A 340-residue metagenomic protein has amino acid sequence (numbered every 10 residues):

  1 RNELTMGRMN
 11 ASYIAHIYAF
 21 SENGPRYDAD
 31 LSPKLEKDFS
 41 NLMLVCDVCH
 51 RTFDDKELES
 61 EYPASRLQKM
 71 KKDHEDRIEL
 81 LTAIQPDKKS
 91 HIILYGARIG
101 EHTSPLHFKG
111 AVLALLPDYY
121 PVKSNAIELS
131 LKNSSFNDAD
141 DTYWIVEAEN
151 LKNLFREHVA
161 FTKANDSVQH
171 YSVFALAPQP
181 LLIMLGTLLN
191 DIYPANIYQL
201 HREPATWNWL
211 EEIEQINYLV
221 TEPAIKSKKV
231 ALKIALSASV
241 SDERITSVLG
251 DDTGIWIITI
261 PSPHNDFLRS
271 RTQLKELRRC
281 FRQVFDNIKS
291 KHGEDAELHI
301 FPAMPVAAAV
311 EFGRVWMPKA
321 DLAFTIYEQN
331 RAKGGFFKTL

Functional and structural regions predicted by a protein language model:
N2-M43, F53-A64, Q68-M70: Histidine-centered nuclease catalytic patch
H50, S172-I183, A235-S241, H299-V310: Gly/Ser/Thr-rich loops at beta-strand to alpha-helix junctions that form or flank small-molecule/cofactor-binding
R77-H158: Charge-rich interaction segments
L151-K163, Q273-E294, A308: A short, acidic, amphipathic alpha-helical segment used as a generic capping/interface helix at domain edges
D166-T206, A309: Hydrophobic, ordered structural segments
D191-V220, P263-S270, A323-L340: Long, charge-dense
I213-Q283: Redox- and metal-dependent alpha/beta enzyme cores, enriched for Fe-S-associated oxidoreductases and cofactor-handling
N287-L340: C-terminal functional regions that serve as terminal interaction/effector modules
